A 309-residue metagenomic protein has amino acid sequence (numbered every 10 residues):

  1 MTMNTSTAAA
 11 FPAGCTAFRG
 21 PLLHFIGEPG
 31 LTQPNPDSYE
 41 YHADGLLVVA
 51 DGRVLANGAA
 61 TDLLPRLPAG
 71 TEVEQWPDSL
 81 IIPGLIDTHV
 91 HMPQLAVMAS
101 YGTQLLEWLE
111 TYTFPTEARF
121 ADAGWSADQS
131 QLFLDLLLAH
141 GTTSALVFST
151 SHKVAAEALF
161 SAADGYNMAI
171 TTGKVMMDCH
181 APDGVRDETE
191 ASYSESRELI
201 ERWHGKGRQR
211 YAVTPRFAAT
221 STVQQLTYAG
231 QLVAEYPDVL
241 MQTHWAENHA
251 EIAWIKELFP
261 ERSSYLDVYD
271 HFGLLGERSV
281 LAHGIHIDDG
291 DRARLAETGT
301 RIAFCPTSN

Functional and structural regions predicted by a protein language model:
M1-P68, L80-I81: N-terminal metal-binding scaffold of metallo-dependent hydrolase/deaminase domains
P12-G20, P65-E107, Q131, L138-A139: Replace "His-x-His-based motif
L47, G52, D78, H89 (+8 more regions): Divalent metal-coordination and catalytic microenvironments
A99-M168, S192-G205: Alpha-helical scaffold segments that flank or form the walls of functional sites
T142, R208, D238, G299-T300: A structural motif
S144-S149, A212-P215, S279-A282, A303-C305: Short catalytic-loop micro-motif centered on adjacent basic/acidic residues
V154-I285: Metal-coordinating catalytic core of metallo-dependent amide/deamination hydrolases
L274-N309: Active-site-adjacent C-terminal substructures of enzyme catalytic domains
